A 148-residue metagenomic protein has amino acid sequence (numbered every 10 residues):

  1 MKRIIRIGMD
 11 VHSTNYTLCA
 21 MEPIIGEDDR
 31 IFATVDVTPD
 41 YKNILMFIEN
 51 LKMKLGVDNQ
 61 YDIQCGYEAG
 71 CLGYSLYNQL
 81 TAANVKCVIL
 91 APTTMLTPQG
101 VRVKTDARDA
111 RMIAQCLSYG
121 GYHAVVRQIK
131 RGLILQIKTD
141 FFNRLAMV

Functional and structural regions predicted by a protein language model:
M1-V148: Phosphate- and other anionic-substrate recognition elements at nucleic-acid/protein interfaces
